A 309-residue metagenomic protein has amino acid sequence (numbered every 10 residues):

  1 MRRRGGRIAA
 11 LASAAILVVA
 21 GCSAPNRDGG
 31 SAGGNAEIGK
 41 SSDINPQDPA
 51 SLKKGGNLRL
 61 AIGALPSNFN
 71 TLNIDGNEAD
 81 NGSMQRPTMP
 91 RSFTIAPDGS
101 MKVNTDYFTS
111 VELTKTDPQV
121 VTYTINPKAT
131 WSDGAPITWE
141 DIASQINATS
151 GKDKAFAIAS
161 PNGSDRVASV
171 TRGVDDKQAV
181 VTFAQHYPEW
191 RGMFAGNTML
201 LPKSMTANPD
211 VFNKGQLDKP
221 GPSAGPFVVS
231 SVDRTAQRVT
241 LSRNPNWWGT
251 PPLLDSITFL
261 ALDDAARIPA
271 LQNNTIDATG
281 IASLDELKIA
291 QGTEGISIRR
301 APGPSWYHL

Functional and structural regions predicted by a protein language model:
C22-G33: Bacterial lipoprotein signal-peptidase II cleavage site
K53, T124, A159-A207: Surface-exposed binding/hinge segments that line and control ligand-binding clefts or catalytic entry sites
G55-A64, T109, Q119-Y123, Q145-I146 (+5 more regions): Short, well-ordered beta-strand elements
L58-T116, N147, P222: N-terminal lobe/hinge region of extracytoplasmic solute-binding protein
S110-A155: Aromatic- and charge-enriched surface segment that lines or borders ligand/interaction sites
A195-G249, S256: Gly/Pro-rich hinge or "lid" segments in bacterial periplasmic/extracellular proteins
N244-I289: Ligand-site clamp/hinge motif
K288-R300: Ligand-binding "clamshell"
